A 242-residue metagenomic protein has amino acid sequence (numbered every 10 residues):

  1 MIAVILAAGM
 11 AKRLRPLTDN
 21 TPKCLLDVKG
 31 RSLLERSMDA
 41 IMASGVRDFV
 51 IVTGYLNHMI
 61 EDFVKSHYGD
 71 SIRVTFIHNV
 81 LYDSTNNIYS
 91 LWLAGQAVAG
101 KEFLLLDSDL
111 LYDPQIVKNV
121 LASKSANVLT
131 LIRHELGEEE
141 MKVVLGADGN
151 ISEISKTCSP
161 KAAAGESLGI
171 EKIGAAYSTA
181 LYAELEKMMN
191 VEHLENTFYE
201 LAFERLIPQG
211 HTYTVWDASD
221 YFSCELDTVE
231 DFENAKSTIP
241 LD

Functional and structural regions predicted by a protein language model:
M1, E166-D242: Conserved alpha/beta core of the MobA/IspD/sugar-nucleotide pyrophosphorylase nucleotidyltransferase superfamily
M1-T18: N-terminal nucleotide-binding beta1-loop-alpha1 segment
I2-I5, R31-E102, V191: Conserved N-terminal catalytic core of the sugar/cofactor nucleotidyltransferase
N20-E35: Short catalytic helix/loop segments, enriched in acidic residues and glycine and frequently bearing histidine
C24, R73-T75, N150, T212-T214: Conserved beta-strand segments of alpha/beta enzyme cores
L25, V143-L145, V215: A structural signal for short hydrophobic beta-strand segments in well-ordered beta-sheet cores
S71-M141: Conserved beta-loop-beta/alpha segment of the NTase-like Rossmann-fold superfamily that binds/positions NTPs
D113-M189: Conserved core of the sugar-phosphate nucleotidyltransferase
